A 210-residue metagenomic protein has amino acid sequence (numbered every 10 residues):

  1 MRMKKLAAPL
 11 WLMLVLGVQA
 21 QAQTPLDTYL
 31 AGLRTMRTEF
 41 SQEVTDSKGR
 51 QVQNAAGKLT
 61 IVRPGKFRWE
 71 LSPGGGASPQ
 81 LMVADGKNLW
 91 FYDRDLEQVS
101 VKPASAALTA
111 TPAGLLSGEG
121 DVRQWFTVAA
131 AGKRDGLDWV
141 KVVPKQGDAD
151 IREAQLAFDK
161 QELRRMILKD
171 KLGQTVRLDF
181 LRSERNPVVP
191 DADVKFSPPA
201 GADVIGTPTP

Functional and structural regions predicted by a protein language model:
M1-L10: Bacterial N-terminal signal peptides that target proteins for export
M13-L14, V18-A55, V62, P198-P210: N-terminal leader/targeting segments and the immediate start of mature chains
A22, S100, R123-P208: Gly/Pro-enriched, hydrophobic low-complexity segments that function as extracytoplasmic propeptides/linkers
L30, T60-V62, M82-V83, G132 (+1 more regions): Well-ordered beta-strand positions
S41-S47, E70-S72, Y92-R94, V143-K145 (+1 more regions): A generic structural motif
N54-A56, A77-P79, A149-E153: Short, surface-exposed coil-to-beta transition loops
K58-A110, V176-R177: An acidic-aromatic
L108-R123: Short, solvent-exposed helix-to-loop capping segments enriched in aromatics
